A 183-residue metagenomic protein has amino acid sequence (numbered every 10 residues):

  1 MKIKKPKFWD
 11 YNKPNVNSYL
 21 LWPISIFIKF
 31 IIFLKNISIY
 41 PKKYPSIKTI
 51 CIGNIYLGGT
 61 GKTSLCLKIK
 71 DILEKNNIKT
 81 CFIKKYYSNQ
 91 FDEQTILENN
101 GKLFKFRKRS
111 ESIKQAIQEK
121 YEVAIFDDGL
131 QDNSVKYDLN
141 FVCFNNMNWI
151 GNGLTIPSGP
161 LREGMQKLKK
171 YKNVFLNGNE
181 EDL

Functional and structural regions predicted by a protein language model:
M1-F8, N54, G58-T60, Y171: Membrane-proximal helical "anchor" segments flanking the first transmembrane region of inner-membrane enzymes
K2-K48: A transmembrane-helix-recognition feature enriched in membrane-embedded lipid enzymes and envelope glyco-/phospholipid
I3, E74, E98: Anion (oxyanion) recognition and catalysis
N12-N15, P41-Y44, T63, D71-K79 (+2 more regions): Asparagine-rich low-complexity intrinsically disordered tracts
W22, T60, S64, D92 (+1 more regions): Generic alpha-helix structural propensity
N36-N89, L183: Walker A (P-loop) phosphate-binding motif
S88-L183: Phosphate/Mg2+-binding loops and adjacent switch elements in nucleotide/diphosphate-handling enzyme cores
